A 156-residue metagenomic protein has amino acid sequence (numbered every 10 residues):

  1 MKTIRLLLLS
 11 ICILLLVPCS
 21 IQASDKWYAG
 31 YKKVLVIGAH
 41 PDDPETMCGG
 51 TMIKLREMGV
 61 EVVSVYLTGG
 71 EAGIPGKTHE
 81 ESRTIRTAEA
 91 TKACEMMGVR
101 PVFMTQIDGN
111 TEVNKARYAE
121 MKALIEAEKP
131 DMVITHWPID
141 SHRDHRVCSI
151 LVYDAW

Functional and structural regions predicted by a protein language model:
K2-C12, I21-I37, E112-W156: Metal-dependent de-N-acetylase/amidase catalytic core
L15: Catalytic core of bacterial c-di-GMP phosphodiesterases, primarily the EAL and HD-GYP domains, capturing alpha-helical
Q22-E128: Active-site rim/loop-helix segments in enzyme catalytic domains that contact anionic ligands
